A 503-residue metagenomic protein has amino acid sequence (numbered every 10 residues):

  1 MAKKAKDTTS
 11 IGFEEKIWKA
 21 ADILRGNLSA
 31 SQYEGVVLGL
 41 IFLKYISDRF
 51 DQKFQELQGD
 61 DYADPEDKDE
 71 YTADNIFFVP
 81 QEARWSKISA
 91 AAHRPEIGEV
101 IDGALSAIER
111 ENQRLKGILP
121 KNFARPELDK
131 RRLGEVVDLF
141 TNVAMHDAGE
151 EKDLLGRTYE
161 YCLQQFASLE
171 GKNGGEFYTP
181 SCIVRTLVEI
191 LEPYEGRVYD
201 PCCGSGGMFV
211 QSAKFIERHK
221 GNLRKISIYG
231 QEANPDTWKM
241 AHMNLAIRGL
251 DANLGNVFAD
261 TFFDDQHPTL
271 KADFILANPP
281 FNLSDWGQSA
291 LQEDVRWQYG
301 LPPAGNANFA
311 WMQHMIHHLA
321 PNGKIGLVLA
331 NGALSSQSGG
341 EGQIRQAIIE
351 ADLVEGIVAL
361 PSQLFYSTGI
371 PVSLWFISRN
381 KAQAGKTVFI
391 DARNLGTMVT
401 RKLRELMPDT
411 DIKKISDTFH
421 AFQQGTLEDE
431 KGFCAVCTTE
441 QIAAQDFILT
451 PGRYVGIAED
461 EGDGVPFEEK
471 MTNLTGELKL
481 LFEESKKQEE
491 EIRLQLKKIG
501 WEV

Functional and structural regions predicted by a protein language model:
M1-Y194, N253-T261, Q266, A359-S362 (+4 more regions): Non-catalytic, mostly N-terminal accessory regions of nucleic-acid modification and defense proteins
K16, I23, Y33, V37-Y45 (+3 more regions): Conserved Class I SAM-dependent methyltransferase catalytic core
N27, W286-N306, G332-E341, P361-Y366 (+2 more regions): Short, contiguous acidic/charged loop-to-helix segments that flank catalytic cores in large enzymes
S29-A30, P268-T269, T368-I370: Short glycine/proline-enriched turns and hinge-like loops at secondary-structure junctions
L43, P235-D236, F263, P280-L283 (+4 more regions): Conserved nucleotide-binding/hydrolysis micro-motifs of P-loop NTPases
P126, A148, C202, G230-N234 (+7 more regions): Hydrophobic alpha-helical scaffolding
N173-A277, N282-W286, L291-Q298, F309 (+2 more regions): Conserved S-adenosyl-L-methionine
K271-A272, R296, N306-N308, N322-K324 (+8 more regions): Active-site lining segments that contact anionic ligands and/or coordinate catalytic metals
